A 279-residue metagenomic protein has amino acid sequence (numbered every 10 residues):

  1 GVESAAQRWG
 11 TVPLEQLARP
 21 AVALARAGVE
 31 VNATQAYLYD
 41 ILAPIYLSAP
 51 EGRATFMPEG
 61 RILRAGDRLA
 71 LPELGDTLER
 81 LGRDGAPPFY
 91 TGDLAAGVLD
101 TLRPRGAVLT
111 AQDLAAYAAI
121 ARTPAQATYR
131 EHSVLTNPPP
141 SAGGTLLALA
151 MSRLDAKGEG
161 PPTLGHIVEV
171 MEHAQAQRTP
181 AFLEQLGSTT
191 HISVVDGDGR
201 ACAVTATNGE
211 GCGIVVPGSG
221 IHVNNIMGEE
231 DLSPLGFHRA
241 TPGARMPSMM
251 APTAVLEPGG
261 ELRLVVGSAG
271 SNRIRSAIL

Functional and structural regions predicted by a protein language model:
G1-A54, E59, G75-D76, D84-G85 (+5 more regions): Proteins synthesized as precursors that undergo proteolytic processing into mature forms
A27-G28, L63-D67: Catalytic-site signature segments of enzymes, centered on catalytic residues
L63-R64, V134, C202: Short, isolated positions in well-ordered beta-strands
A65-A70, V194-D196: Acidic/histidine-enriched ion/cofactor-binding microenvironments in catalytic or ligand-binding pockets
G97-L149: Structured, charged N-terminal subsegments at the starts of enzyme catalytic cores and at intra-chain domain/subunit
